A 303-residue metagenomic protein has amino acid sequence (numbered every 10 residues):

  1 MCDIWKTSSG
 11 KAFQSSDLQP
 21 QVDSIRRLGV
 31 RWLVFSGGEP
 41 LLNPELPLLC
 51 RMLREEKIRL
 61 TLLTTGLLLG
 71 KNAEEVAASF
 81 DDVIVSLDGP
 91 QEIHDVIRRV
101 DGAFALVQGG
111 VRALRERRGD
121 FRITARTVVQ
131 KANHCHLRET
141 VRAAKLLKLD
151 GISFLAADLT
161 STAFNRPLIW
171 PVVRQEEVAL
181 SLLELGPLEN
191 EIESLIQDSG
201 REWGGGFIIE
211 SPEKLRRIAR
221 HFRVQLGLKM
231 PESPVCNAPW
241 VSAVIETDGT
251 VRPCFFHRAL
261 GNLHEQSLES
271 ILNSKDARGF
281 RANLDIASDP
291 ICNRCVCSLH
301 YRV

Functional and structural regions predicted by a protein language model:
M1-E75, S79-D82, V178-L180, E184-L185: Conserved alpha-helical substructure of the radical SAM core
W5, L226-N237, V244-V303: Flexible mid-to-C-terminal extensions adjoining Fe-S/redox cofactors in radical SAM and related proteins
W5, S36, S86, L155 (+1 more regions): Conserved residues at the C-terminal ends of beta-strands
S9, L42, G70, E92 (+2 more regions): Generic structural signal for helix capping and beta-alpha/helix-loop junctions
F13, E56, S79-D82, S86-D88 (+5 more regions): Radical SAM enzyme [4Fe-4S]-AdoMet core and its adjacent flexible, acidic and glycine-rich loops/tails across
G38, G66, D88, A157 (+1 more regions): Flexible loop residues that form catalytic and substrate-binding hotspots at small-molecule/glycan-binding clefts
